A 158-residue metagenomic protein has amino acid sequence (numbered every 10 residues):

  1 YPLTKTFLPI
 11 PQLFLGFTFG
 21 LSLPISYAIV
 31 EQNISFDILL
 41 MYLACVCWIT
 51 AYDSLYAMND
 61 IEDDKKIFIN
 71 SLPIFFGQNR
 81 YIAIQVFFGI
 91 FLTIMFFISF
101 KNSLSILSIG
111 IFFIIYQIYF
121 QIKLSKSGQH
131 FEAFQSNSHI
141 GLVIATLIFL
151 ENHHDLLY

Functional and structural regions predicted by a protein language model:
Y1-Y158: Multi-pass alpha-helical membrane architecture of UbiA-family and related isoprenoid/lipid prenyltransferases
